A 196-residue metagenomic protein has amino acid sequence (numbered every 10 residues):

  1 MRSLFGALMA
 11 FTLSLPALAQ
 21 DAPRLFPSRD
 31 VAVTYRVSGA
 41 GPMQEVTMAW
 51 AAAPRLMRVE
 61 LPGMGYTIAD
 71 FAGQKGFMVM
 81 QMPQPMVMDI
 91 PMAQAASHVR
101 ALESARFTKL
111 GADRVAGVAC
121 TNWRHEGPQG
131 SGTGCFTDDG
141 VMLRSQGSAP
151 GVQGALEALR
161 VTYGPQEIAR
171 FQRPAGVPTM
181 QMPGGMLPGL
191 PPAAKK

Functional and structural regions predicted by a protein language model:
R2, A7-L56, A169, R173-K196: N-terminal leader/targeting segments and the immediate start of mature chains
A19-F26, A105, V115-T121, Q129 (+1 more regions): Non-transmembrane domains of secretory- and envelope-associated proteins
P27-D30, A53, F71-Q74, T108 (+1 more regions): A short, compositionally biased
R36-S38, E60, R114, E126: A general beta-strand register signal
E45-R100, S131-G132, M142-R160: An acidic-aromatic
H98-R114: Short acidic, Pro/Gly- and aromatic-enriched capping/linker segments at domain boundaries
